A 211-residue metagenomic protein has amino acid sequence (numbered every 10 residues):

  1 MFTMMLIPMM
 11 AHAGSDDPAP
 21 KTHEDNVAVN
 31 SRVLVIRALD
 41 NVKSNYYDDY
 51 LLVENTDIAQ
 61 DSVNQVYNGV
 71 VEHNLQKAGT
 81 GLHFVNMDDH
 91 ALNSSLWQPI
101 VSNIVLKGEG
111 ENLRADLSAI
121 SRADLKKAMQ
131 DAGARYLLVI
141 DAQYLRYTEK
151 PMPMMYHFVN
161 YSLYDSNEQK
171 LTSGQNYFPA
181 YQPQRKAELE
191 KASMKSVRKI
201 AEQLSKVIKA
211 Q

Functional and structural regions predicted by a protein language model:
H12-N45, K126-Y136, A142-Q211: C-terminal/domain-edge helix-coil "capping" segments
D48-A134: N-terminal segment of the mature soluble domain
